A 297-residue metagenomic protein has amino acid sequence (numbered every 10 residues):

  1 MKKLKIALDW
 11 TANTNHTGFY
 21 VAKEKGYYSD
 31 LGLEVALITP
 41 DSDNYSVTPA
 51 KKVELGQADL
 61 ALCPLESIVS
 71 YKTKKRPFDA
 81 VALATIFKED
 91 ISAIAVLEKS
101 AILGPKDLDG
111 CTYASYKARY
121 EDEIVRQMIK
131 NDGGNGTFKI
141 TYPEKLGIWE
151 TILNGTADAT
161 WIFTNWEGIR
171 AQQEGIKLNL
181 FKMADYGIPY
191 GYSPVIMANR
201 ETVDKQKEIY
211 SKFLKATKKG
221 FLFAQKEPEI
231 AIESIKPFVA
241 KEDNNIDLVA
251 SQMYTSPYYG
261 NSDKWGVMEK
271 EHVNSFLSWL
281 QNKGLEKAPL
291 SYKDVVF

Functional and structural regions predicted by a protein language model:
K2-G134, K139-E144, W149-N154, D158-I162 (+2 more regions): Short, glycine-/small- and polar/acidic-enriched structural segments that line small-molecule recognition paths
K23-E24, S29, K130, Q172 (+2 more regions): Short polybasic/polar patches that bind polyanions
L31, I232-S234, A288-L290: Short, hydrophobic secondary-structure boundary micro-motifs
L33, I176, L285: Short phosphate-binding/catalytic loops that engage adenosine nucleotides
D43, I68, E167, Y186 (+1 more regions): Positions that flank functional sites
K75, G147-V239: Pocket-lining segment of extracytoplasmic ligand-binding domains
Q206-K283: Secondary-structure end/capping motifs
N282-F297: Hinge/cleft segment of the Venus flytrap/periplasmic-binding protein
